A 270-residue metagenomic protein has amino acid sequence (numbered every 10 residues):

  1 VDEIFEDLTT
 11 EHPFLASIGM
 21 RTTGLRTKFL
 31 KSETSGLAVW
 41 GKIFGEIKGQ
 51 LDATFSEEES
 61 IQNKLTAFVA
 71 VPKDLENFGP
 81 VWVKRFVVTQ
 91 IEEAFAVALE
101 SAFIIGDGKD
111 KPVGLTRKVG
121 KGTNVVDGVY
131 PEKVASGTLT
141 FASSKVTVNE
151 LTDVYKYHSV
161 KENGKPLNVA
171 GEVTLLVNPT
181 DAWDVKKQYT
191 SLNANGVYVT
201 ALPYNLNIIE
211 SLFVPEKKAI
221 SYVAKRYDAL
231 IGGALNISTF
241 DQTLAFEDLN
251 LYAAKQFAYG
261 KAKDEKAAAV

Functional and structural regions predicted by a protein language model:
V1, P72, L176-D181, V223 (+1 more regions): Helix N-cap / beta->alpha transition motif
V1-F68: Assembly/oligomerization interface modules of large self-assembling protein complexes
W40-I43, V81, K186-T190, K218-S221 (+2 more regions): Short conserved micro-motifs at the rims of enzyme active sites and ligand-binding pockets
Q50, E100, K218: Active-site and NAD+-binding cores of ADP-ribose-processing enzymes
S56-V154, V270: Alpha-helical scaffold segments that mediate packing/assembly in large oligomeric complexes
R117-F246, N250, Q256: Extended oligomerization regions of viral-like shell subunits
D248, A269-V270: Low-complexity, Gly/Ser/Thr/Pro-rich intrinsically disordered linker/tail segments
